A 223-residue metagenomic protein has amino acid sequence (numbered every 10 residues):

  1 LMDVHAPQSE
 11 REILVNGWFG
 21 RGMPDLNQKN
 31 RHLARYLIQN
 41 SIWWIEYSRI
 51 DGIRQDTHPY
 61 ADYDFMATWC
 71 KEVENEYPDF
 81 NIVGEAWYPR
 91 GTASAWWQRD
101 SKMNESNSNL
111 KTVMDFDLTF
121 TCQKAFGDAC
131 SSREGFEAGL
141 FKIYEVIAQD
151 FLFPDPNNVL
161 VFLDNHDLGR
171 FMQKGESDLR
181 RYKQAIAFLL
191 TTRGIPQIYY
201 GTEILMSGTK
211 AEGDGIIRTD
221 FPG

Functional and structural regions predicted by a protein language model:
L1, H32, I45: Substrate-binding cleft of carbohydrate-active enzyme catalytic domains
L1-Q28, R218: Aromatic- and acidic-residue-enriched carbohydrate-binding clefts of CAZyme catalytic domains
Q28-N40: Alpha-helical scaffold elements lining the catalytic groove of polysaccharide deacetylases
N40-I42, E46-P154, V159, S177-L179 (+2 more regions): Active-site-proximal helices and loops of the catalytic beta/alpha 8
G84, I195-T202: Acidic/polar loop patches that form or flank catalytic/metal-binding clefts of enzymes that bind anionic ligands
M172-E176: Short, solvent-exposed helix-loop connector elements
Y182-Q184: Conserved interdomain hinge at the start of the Helicase C-terminal
